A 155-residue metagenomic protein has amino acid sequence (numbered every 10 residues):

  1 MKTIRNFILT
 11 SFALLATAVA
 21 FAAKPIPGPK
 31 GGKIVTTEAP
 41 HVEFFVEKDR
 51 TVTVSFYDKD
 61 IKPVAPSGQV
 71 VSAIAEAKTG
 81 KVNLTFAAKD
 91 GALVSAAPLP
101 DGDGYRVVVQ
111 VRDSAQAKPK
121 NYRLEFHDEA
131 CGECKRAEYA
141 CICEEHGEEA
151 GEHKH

Functional and structural regions predicted by a protein language model:
M1-S11: Bacterial N-terminal signal peptides that target proteins for export
T17, F21-H155: Intrinsically disordered, low-complexity terminal tails/loops enriched in metal-binding residues
